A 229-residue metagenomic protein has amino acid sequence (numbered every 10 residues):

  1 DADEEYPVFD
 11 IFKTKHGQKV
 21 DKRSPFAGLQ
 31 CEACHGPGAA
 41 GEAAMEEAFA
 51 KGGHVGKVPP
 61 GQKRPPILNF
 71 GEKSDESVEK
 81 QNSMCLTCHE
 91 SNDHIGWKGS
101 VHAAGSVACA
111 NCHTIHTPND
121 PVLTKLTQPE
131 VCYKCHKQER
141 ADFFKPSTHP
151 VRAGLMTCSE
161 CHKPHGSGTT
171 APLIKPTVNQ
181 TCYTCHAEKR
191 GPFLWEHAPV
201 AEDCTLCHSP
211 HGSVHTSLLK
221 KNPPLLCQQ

Functional and structural regions predicted by a protein language model:
D1-Q229: Short sequence/structural segments immediately N-terminal
